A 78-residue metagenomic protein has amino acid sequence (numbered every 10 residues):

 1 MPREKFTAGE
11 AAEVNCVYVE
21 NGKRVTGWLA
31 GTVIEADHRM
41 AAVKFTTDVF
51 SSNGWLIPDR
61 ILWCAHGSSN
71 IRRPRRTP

Functional and structural regions predicted by a protein language model:
M1-T7, P74-P78: Short intrinsically disordered terminal tails
R3-K23: Short coil-to-beta transition motif at edge beta-strands of beta-rich domains
C16, K44-T47: Residue-level recognition of conserved beta-strand positions in structured domain cores
V19, V33-I34, D48: Short polar/acidic secondary-structure junctions
E20-T26, F50-W55: Short, solvent-exposed loop/turn segments that connect beta-strands within catalytic domains and beta-strand-rich
R24-A36: Short beta-strand-centered aromatic/proline hotspots
M40-A42: Short aromatic-glycine-enriched beta-strand elements
T46-P78: Intrinsically disordered, low-complexity, charged/polar segments
